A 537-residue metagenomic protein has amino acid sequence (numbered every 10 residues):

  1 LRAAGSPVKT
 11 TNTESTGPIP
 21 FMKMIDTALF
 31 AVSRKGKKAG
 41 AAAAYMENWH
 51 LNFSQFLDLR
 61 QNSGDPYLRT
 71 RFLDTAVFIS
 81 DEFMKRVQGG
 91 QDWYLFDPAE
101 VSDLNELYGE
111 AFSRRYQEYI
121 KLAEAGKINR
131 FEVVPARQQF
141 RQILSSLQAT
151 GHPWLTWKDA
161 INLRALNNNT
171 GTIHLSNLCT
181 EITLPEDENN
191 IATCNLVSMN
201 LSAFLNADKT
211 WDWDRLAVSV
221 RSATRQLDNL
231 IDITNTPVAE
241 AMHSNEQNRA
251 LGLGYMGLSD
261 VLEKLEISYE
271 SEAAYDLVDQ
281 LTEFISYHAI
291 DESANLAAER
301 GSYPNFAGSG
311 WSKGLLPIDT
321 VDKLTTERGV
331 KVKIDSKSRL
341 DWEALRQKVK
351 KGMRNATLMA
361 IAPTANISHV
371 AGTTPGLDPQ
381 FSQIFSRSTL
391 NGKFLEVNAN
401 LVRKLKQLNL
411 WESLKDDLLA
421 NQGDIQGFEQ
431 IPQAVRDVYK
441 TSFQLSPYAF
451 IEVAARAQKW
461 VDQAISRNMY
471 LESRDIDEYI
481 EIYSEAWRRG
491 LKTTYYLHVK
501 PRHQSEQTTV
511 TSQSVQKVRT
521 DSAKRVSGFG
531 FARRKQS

Functional and structural regions predicted by a protein language model:
L1-G5, A44-F53, A76-F78, A99-L107 (+8 more regions): A glycine-rich phosphate-binding loop feature that marks nucleotide/adenosyl-phosphate handling sites
L1-T10, E14, P18-F21, A31-K35 (+5 more regions): Function-dense linear segments that define catalytic or interfacial modules in macromolecule-processing proteins
S6-T13, N52-Q61, L68, L107-Y108 (+8 more regions): Short acidic, glycine/serine/threonine-rich loops at helix termini
V32-A44, S63-T70, Y94, A125-V133 (+3 more regions): Inter-helical turn/loop segments and adjacent helix faces that build the functional surface of alpha-helical bundle
K37, S219-M242, E246, S268-T364 (+3 more regions): Internal maturation/activation junctions in enzymes
D58-L59, P66-Y67, R71-T150, T320 (+1 more regions): Polar, glycine-rich mid-to-C-terminal structural blocks that act as macromolecule-binding/assembly scaffolds
T70, D74, F78-M84, G89 (+7 more regions): Phosphate/diphosphate-binding loops
T180-P185, L227-D232, I334-R339, Q347-V518 (+2 more regions): Catalytic alpha/beta core of large soluble enzyme barrels
